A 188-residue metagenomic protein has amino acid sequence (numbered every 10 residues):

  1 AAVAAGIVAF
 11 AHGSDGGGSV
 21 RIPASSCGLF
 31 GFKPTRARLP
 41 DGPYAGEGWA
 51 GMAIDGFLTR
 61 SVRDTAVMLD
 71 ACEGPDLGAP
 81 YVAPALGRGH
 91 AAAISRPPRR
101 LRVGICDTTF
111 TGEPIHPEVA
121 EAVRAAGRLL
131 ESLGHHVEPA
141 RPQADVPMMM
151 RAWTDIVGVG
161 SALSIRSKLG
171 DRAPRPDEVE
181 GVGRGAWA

Functional and structural regions predicted by a protein language model:
A1-D76: Short glycine/serine-rich loop segments
A1-G17, C106, A122-R128, L133-G134 (+1 more regions): Gly/Ser-rich catalytic/binding loops embedded in alpha/beta enzyme cores
G17-G18, A144-V146: Positions that flank functional sites
S25-G28, R151-G158: Short low-complexity, flexible loop/linker segments enriched in glycine and/or proline with clustered acidic
R60-G87, G112-D145: Acidic-enriched catalytic cores of C-N bond-cleaving enzymes acting on peptides and small amides
A66, R124, M150, V159-A162: Generic alpha-helical structural signal
A92-C106, I156-A188: Short helix-loop capping/hinge segments that flank enzyme active sites or metal/cofactor-binding pockets
T109: Residue-level signal for short, function-critical loop segments
